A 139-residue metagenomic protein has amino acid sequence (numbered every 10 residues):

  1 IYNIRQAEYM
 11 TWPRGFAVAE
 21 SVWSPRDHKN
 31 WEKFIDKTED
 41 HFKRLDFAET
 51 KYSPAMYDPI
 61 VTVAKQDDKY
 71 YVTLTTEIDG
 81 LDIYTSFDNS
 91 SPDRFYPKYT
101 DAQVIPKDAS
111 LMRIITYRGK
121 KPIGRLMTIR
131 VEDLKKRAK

Functional and structural regions predicted by a protein language model:
I1-K43: Conserved alpha/beta catalytic core and glycan-binding cleft of carbohydrate-active enzymes
P25, K29-K139: Short, compositionally stereotyped local motifs that mark structural "simplifiers"
